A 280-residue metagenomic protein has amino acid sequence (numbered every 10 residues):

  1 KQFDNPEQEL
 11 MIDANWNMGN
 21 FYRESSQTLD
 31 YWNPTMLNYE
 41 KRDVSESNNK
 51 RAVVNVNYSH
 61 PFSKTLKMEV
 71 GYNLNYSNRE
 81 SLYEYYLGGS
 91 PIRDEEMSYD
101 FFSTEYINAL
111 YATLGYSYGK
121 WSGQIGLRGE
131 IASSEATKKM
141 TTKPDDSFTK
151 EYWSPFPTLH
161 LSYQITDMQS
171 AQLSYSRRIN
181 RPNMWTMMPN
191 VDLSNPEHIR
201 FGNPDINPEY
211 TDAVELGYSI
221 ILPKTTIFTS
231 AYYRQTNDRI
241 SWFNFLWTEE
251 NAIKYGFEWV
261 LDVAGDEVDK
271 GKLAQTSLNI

Functional and structural regions predicted by a protein language model:
K1, K50-V56, Y106-A112, P155-L161 (+5 more regions): Hydrophobic, lipid-facing positions within transmembrane beta-strands of outer-membrane proteins
K1-K138, Q164, T229: Face-selective signature of the C-terminal outer-membrane beta-barrel domain
Q27-M36, Y85-D94, M140-F148, M187-E197 (+2 more regions): Flexible, surface-exposed loop regions and adjacent strand-edge segments of Gram-negative outer-membrane beta-barrel
R42-D43, R51-V53, M97-Y99, N203 (+2 more regions): Outer membrane beta-barrel strand-and-loop segments of large Gram-negative receptors, especially TonB-dependent
V44-K50, D100-Y106, P144-W153, D192-S194 (+3 more regions): Replace "Gram-negative outer membrane beta-barrel proteins" with "bacterial and organellar outer membrane beta-barrel
R177-P182: Outer-membrane beta-barrel translocator/channel fold
